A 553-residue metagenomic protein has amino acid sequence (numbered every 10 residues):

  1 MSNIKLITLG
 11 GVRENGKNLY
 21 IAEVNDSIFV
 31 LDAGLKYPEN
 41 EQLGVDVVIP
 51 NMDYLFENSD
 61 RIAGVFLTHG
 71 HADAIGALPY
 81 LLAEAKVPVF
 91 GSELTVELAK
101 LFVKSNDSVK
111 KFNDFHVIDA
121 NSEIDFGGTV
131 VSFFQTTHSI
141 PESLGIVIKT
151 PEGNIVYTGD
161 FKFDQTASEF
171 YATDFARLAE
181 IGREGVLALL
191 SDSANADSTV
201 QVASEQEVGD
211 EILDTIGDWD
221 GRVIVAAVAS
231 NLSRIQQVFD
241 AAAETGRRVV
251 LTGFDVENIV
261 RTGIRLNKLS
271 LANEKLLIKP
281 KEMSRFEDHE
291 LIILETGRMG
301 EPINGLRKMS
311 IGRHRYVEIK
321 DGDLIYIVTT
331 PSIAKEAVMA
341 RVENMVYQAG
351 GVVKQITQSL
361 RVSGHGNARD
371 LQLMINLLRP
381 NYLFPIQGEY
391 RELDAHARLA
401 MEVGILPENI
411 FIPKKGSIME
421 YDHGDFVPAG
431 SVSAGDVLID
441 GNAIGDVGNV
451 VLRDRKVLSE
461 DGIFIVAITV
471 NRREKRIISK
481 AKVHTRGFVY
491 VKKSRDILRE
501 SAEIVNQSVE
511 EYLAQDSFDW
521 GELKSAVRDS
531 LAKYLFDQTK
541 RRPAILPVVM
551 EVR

Functional and structural regions predicted by a protein language model:
M1-F66, H71-R285, N304-R315, A337-A340: His/Asp/Glu-rich metal-coordinating catalytic cores of metallo-dependent phosphodiesterases/hydrolases acting on
L6, F115-V117, A188-L190, I325 (+3 more regions): Conserved beta-strand scaffold positions in the cores of enzyme catalytic domains, especially in NTP/NDP-utilizing
V12, K36-N40, G44, R61-I62 (+3 more regions): A glycine- and charged-residue-rich anion-binding loop/surface
S59, A83-E84, R183, I319 (+3 more regions): Alpha-helix termination/capping residues and helix-transition junctions
V103, A400, L535: Conserved hydrophobic residues forming the short capping helix/wall of the S-adenosyl-L-methionine
G128, S143-G145, I463-I465, I545-P547: Broad gene-expression machinery/nucleic-acid interaction feature
D197-V328, S332-E500, I504-S517, K524: Hard-cation-handling environments
D516-K524, R528-R553: C-terminal tails and terminal domains of large nucleic-acid-associated and other macromolecular-machine proteins
